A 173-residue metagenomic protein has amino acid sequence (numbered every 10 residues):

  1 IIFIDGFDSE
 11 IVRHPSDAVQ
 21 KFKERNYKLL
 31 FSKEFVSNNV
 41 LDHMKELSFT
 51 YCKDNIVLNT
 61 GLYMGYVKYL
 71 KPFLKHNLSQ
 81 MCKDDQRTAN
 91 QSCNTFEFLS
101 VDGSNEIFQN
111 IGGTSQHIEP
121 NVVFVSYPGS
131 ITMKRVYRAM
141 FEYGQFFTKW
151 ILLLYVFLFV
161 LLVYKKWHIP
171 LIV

Functional and structural regions predicted by a protein language model:
I1, Y27-L30, F98-L99: Hydrophobic beta-strand segments of well-ordered beta-sheets in folded domains
I1-F7: Short beta-strand-to-loop acidic/aromatic patch adjacent to the donor-nucleotide binding site
F3, K23-R25, N55-V57: Intrinsically disordered, low-complexity regulatory regions enriched in Ser/Pro/Gly/Thr and acidic residues
E10-C52: Conserved donor-nucleotide/metal-binding helix-loop-beta segment in metal-dependent transferases, i.e., the alpha-helix
N55-F147: Catalytic core and acceptor-binding pocket of nucleotide-sugar-dependent glycosyltransferases
E142-V173: C-terminal single-pass membrane-anchor helix
